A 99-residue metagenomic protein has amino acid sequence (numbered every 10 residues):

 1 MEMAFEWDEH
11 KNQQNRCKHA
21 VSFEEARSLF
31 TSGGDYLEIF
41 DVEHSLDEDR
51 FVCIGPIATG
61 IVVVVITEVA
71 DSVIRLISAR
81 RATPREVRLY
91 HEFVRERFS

Functional and structural regions predicted by a protein language model:
M1-S99: Ribonuclease/tRNase effector modules and their secretory precursors
